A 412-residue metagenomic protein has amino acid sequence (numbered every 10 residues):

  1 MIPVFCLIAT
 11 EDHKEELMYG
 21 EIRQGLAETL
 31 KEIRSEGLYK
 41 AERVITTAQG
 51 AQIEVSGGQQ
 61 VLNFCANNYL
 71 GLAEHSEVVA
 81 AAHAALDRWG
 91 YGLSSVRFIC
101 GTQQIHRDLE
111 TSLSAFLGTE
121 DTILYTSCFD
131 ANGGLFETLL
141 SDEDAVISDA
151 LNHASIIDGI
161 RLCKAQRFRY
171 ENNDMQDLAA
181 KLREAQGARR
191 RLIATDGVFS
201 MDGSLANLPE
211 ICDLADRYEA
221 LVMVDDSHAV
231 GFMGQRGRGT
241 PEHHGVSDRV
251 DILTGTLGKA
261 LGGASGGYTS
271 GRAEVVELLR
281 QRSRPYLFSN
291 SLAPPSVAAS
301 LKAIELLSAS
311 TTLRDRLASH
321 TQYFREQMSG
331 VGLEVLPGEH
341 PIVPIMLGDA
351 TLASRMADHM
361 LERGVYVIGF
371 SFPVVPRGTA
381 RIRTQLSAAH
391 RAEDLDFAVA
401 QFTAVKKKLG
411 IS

Functional and structural regions predicted by a protein language model:
H13-E15, G20, S76, A80-A84 (+5 more regions): PLP-dependent enzyme catalytic core of the Aspartate aminotransferase-like
I22-Y91, A220: N-terminal "arm"/small-domain region of PLP-dependent enzymes with the aminotransferase-like
N68, F168, N172-V224: Active-site phosphate-binding strand-loop segment of PLP-dependent enzymes
V96-T102, E110-G134: Short loop-beta-helix segment that forms the pyridoxal 5′-phosphate
L135-A154: Conserved PLP-anchoring active-site segment centered on the Schiff-base-forming lysine
Y218-L221, H228, M233-E339, T351: Active-site C-terminal subdomain of aminotransferase-like
D315-F324, S329-G364, V374, G378-T379 (+1 more regions): Conserved PLP-binding catalytic core of the aspartate aminotransferase-like
